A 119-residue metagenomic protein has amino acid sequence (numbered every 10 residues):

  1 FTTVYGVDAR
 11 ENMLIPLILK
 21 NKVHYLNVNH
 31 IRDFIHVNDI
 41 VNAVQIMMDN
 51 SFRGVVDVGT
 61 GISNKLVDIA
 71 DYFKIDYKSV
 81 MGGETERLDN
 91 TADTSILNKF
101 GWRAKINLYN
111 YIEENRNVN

Functional and structural regions predicted by a protein language model:
F1-R32, V37-V41, F73: NAD(P)-dependent short-chain dehydrogenase/reductase
E11, V37, L66, N90 (+1 more regions): Amphipathic alpha-helical segment in the mid-to-C-terminal domain of diverse UDP/GDP-sugar glycosyltransferases
I18, I96-N98: Structural element of the ATP-grasp superfamily
N21, M47-N50, F100, V118: Generic structural signal for alpha-helix termini and adjacent loop/cap motifs
H24-Y25, M47-V58: Core catalytic loop region at the nicotinamide-binding pocket of NAD(P)H-dependent oxidoreductases
N27-N29, V55-V56, N64-T94: C-terminal "lid/loop" region of Rossmann-like NAD(P)-dependent oxidoreductases
G61: Conserved short acidic donor-positioning loop in nucleotide-sugar-dependent glycosyltransferases
N107-N119: Amphipathic terminal alpha-helices
